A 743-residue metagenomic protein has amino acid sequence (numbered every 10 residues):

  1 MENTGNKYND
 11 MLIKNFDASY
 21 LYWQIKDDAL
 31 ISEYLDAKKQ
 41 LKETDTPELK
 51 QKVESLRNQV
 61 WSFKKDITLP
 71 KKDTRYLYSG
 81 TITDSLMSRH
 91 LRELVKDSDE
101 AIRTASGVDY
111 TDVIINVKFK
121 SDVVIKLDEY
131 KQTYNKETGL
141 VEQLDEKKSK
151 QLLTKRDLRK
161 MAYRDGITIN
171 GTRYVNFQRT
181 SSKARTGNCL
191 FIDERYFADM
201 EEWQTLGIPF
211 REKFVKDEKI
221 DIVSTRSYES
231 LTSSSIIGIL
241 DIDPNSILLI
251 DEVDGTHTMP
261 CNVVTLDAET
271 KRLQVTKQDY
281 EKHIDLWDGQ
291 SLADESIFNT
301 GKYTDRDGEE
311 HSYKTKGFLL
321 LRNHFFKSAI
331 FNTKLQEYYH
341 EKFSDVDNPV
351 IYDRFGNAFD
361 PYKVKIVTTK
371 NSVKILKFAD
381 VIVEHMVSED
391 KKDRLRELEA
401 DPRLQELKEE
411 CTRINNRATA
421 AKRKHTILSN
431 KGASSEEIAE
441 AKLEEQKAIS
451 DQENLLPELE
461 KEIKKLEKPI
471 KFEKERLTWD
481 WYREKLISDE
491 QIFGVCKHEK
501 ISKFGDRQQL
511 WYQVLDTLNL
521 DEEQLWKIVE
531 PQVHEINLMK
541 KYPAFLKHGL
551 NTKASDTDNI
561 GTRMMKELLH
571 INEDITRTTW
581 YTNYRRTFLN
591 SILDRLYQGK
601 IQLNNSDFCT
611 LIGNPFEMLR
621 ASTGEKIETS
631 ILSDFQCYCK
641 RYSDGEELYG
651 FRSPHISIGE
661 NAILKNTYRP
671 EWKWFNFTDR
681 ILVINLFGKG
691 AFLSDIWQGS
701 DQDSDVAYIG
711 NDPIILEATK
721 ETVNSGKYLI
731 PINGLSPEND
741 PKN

Functional and structural regions predicted by a protein language model:
M1-E43, P47-T412, T419-K422, T426 (+4 more regions): Conserved small-residue
S434, A441-L443, A448: An acidic, glycine-rich, mixed-charge low-complexity segment common to nucleic-acid enzymes
Y649-F651, A707-G710: Short hydrophobic-aromatic micro-motifs
W697-A707, L716-E717, G726-N743: Conserved catalytic alpha/beta cores of large enzymes that bind or transform nucleotide phosphates and polynucleotides
P713-I714, T722: Metal-dependent phosphodiester-processing active-site neighborhood
